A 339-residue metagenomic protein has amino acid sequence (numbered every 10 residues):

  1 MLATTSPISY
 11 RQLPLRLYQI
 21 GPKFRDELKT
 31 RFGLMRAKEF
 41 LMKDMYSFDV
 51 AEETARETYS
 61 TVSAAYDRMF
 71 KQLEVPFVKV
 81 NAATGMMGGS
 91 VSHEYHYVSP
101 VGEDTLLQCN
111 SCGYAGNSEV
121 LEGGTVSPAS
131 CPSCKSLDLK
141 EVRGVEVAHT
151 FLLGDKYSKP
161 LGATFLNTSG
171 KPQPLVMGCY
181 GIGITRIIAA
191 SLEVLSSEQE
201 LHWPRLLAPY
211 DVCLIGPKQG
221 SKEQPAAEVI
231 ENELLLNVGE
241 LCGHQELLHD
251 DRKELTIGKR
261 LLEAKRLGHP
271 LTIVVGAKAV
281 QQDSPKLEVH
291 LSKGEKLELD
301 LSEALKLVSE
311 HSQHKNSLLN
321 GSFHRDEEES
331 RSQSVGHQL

Functional and structural regions predicted by a protein language model:
M1-L339: NTP/phosphate- and nucleic-acid-binding module
